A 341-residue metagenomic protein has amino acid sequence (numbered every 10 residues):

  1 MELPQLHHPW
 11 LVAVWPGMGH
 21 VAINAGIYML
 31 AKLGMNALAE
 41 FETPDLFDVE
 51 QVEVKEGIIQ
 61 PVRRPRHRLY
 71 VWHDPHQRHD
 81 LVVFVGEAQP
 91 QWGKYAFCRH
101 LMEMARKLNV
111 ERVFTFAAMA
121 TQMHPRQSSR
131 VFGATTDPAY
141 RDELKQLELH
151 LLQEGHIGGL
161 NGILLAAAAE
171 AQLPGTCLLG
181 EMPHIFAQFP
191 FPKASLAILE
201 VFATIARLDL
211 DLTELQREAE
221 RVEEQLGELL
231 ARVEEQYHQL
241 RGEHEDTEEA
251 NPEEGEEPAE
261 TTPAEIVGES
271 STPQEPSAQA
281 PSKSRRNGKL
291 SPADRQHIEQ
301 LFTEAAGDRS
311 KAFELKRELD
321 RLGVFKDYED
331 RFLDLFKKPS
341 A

Functional and structural regions predicted by a protein language model:
M1-A88: N-terminal short beta-loop-beta anion/metal-coordinating cradle
W15-V21, P90-W92, A118-M123, H184-I185: Gly/Ser/Thr-rich loops at beta-strand to alpha-helix junctions that form or flank small-molecule/cofactor-binding
G17-N24, W92, A96, G159 (+3 more regions): Conserved active-site and cofactor/substrate-binding residues in soluble primary-metabolism enzymes
A96-L108, V201-I205: Long, well-ordered alpha-helical scaffolding segments within enzyme catalytic domains, especially pronounced
Q122-I205, G227-Q236, L240-E245: Catalytic cores of processing enzymes, dominated by hydrolases/peptidases, characterized by acidic/His-rich
F186-A306, F313-R317: A conserved C-terminal secondary-structure "cap"
R321-K338: Short, charge-rich amphipathic alpha-helical segments embedded in non-transmembrane helical bundles/solenoids
